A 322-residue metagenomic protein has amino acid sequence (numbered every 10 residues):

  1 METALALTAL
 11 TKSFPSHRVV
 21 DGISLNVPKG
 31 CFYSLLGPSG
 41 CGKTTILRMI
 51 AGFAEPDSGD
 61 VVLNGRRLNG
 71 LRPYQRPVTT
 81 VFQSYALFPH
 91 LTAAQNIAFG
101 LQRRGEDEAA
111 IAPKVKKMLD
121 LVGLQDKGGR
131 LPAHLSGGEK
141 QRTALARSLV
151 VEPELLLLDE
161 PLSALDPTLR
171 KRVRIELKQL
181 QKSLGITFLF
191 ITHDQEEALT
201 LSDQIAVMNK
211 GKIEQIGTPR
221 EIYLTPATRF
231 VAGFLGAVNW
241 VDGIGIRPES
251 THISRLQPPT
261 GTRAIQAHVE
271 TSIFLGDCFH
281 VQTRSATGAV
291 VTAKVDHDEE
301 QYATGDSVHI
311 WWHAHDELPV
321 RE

Functional and structural regions predicted by a protein language model:
A6, N26, V62, H309-W311: ABC ATPase nucleotide-binding domain
F32, P73-T79, Q83-A227: ABC ATPase nucleotide-binding domains
L36-P38: The feature captures the beta-strand-to-loop junction immediately N-terminal to the Walker
A51: Helix-to-loop junction immediately C-terminal to a conserved catalytic motif
D57-D60, K210: Conserved coupling/switch loops of ABC nucleotide-binding domains, chiefly the family-specific signature
G59-R67: Conserved ABC transporter NBD signature motif
V238, G245-E322: Non-catalytic connector elements of ABC transporters
